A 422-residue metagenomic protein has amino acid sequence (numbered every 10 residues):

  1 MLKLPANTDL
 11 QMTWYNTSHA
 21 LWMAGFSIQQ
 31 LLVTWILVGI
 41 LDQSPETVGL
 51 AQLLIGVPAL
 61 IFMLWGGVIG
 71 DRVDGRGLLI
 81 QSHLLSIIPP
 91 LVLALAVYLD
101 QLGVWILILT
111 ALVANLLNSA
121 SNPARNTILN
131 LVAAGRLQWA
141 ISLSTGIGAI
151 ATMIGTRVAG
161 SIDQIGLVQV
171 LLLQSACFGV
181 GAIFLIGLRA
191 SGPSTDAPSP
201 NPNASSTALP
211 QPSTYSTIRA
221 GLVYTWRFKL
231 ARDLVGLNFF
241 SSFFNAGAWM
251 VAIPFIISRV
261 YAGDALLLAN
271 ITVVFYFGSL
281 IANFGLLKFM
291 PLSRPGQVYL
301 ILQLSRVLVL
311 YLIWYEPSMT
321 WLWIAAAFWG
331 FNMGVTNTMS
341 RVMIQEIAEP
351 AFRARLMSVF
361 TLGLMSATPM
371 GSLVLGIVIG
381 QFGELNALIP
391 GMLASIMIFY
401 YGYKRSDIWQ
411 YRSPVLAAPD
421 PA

Functional and structural regions predicted by a protein language model:
M1-M12, S191-G236: Juxtamembrane intracellular "pre-TM" segments in multi-pass secondary transporters
Q11-H19, V48, L79, L107 (+3 more regions): Hydrophobic alpha-helix/TM-entry signal in multi-pass membrane transporters
W14-Q30, L54-V68, D74-P89, I106-D163 (+5 more regions): Substrate-agnostic recognition of the 12-TM MFS/MFS-like secondary transporter fold
A20, I28, L167-L172, T217-N283: A single, central transmembrane helix in multi-pass transporters
Q29, D42-Q52, S142, A265-T272 (+1 more regions): Small-residue hotspots at the loop-to-helix junctions and early N-terminal turns of transmembrane alpha-helices
T34-I40, L93-L99, I154-Q174, P254 (+2 more regions): Transmembrane alpha-helix termini and helix-breaking/packing motifs in multi-pass membrane transporters
L60-W65, R72, R76-L78, S82 (+3 more regions): C-terminal transmembrane bundle of multi-pass solute transporters/carriers
T127, L131, S175-A204, Y403-A417: Helix-loop junctions on the cytosolic side of multi-pass membrane transporters, especially the intracellular loop
